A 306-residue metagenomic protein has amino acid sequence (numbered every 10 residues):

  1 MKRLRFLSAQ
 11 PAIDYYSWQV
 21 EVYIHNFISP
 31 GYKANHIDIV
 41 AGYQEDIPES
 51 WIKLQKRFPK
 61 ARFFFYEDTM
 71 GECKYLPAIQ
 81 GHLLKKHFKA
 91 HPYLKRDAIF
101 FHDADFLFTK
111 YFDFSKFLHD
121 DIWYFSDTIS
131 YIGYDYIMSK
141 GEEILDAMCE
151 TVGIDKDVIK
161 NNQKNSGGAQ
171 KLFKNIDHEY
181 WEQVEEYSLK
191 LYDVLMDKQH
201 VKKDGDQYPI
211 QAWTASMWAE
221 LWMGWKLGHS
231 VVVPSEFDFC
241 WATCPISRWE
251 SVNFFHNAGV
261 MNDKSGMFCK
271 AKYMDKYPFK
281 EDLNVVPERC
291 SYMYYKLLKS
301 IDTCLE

Functional and structural regions predicted by a protein language model:
M1-L76, H87-K95: N-terminal anchoring/stem segment of glycosyltransferases
W18-E21, H25, A78-H82, T214-W225: A structural signal for well-ordered alpha-helical segments within the folded catalytic domains of diverse enzymes
Y23, Q55-R57, F114-D120, A271-Y273: Short secondary-structure boundary/capping segments
I47-S50, L107-Y111, K116, G133-Y134 (+3 more regions): Short catalytic/ligand-binding loop motif for oxyanion handling, primarily in non-cytosolic enzymes, centered on
A78-Y134: GT-A fold catalytic core of metal-dependent nucleotide-sugar glycosyltransferases, centered on the diacidic
H87, F125-A169: Surface cap/lid and interfacial helix-loop subdomains adjacent to catalytic sites that gate substrate access
G153-A258: Catalytic core and acceptor-binding pocket of nucleotide-sugar-dependent glycosyltransferases
Q207-A212, G228-E306: C-terminal catalytic/acceptor-binding lobe
